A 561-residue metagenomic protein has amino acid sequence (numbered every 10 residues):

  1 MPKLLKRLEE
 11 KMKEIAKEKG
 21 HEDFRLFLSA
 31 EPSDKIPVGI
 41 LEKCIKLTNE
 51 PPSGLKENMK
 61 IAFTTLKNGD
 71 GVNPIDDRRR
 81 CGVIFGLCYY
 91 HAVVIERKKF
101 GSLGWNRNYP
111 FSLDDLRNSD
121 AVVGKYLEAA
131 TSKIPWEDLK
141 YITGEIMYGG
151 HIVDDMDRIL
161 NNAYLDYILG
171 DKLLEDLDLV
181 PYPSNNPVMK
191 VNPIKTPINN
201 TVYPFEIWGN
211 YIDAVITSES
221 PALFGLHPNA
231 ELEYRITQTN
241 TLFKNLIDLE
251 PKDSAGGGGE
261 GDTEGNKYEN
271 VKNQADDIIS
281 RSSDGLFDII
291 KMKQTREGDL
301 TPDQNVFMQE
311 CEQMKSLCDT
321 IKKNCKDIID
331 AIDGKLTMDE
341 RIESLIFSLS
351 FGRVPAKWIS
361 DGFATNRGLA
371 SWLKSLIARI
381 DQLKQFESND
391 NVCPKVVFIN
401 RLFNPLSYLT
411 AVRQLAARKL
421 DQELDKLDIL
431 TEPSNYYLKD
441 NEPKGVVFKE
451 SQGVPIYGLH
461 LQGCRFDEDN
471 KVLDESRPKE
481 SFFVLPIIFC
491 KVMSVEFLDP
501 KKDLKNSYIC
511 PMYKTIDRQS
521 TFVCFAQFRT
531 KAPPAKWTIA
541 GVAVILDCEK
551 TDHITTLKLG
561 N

Functional and structural regions predicted by a protein language model:
P2-K125, A130-T131: Replace "adjacent to P-loop NTPase cores in ATP/GTP-dependent enzymes" with "adjacent to NTP-binding cores
L116-R117, A121-N561: Long C-terminal appendages of very large multidomain proteins
